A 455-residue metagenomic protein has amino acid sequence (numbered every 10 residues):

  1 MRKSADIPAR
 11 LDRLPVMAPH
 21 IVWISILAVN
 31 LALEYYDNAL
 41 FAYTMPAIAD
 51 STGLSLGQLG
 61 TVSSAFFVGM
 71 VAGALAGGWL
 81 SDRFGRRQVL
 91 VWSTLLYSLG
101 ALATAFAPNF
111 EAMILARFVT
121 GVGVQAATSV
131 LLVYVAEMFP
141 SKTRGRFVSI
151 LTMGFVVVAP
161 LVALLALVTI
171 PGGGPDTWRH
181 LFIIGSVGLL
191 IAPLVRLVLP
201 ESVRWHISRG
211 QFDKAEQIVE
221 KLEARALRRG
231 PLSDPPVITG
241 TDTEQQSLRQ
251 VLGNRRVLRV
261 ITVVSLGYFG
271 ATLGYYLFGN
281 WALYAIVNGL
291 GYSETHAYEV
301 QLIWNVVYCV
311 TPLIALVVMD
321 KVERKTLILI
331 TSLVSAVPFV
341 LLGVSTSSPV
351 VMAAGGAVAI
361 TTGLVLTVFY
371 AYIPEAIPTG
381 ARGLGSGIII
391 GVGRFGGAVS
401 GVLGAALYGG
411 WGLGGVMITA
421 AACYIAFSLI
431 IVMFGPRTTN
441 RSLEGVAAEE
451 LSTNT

Functional and structural regions predicted by a protein language model:
M1-T455: Transmembrane-helix signature of 12-pass secondary carriers
